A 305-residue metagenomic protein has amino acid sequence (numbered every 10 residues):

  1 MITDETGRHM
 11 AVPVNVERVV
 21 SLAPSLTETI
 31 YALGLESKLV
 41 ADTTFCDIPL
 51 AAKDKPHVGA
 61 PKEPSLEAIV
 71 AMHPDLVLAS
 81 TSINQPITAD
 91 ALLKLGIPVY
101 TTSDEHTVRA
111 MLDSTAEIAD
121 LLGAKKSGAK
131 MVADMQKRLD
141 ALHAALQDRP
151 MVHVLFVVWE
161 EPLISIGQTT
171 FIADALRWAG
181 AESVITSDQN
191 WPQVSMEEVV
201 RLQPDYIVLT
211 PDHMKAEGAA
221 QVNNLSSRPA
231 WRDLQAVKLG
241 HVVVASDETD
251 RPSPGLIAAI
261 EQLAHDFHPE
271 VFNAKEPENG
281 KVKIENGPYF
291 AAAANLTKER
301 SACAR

Functional and structural regions predicted by a protein language model:
M1-A11: Short N-terminal segments immediately surrounding and downstream of signal-peptide cleavage
R8-H9, D75-L76, P86-I164, E182-S187 (+2 more regions): Extracytoplasmic substrate-binding proteins
E17-I83, S187, W231: A short, structured surface patch at a secondary-structure boundary
A23, T81-S82, D104, D188 (+2 more regions): Short secondary-structure boundary segments
L35, D47-K53, L92-K94, S165 (+1 more regions): Ligand-binding cleft/hinge of the Venus flytrap
T43, Q168-P192, P211, L239: His/Asp/Glu-enriched short active-site or ligand-binding loop at hydrolase and phosphoryl-transfer sites
L66-H73, L95, S195-Q203: Short helices/loops that flank or line small-molecule/ion binding pockets
I83-K94, Y206-L225: A ligand-binding cleft/hinge motif common to bilobed small-molecule-binding domains
